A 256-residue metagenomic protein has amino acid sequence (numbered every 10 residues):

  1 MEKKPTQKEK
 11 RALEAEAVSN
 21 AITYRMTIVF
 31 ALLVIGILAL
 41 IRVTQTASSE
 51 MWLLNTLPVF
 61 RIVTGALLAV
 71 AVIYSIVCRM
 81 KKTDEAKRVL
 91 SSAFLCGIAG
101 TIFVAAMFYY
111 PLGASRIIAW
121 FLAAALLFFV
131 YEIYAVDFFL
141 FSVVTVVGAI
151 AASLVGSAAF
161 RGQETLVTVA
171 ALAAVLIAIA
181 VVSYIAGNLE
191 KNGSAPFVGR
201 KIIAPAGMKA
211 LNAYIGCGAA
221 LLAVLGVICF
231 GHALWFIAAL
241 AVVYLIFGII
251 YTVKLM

Functional and structural regions predicted by a protein language model:
M1-P111, A213-M256: N-terminal topogenic module of multi-pass integral membrane proteins
S19-L32, T83-C96, Y131-L154, G193-A219: Cytoplasm-facing juxtamembrane segments at the starts of transmembrane helices in multi-pass membrane proteins
M107-G193: Membrane-proximal helix-loop-helix units in multi-pass membrane proteins
G162-L234: Intrinsically disordered, low-complexity segments enriched in Gly and acidic/Ser/Thr residues that form flexible
